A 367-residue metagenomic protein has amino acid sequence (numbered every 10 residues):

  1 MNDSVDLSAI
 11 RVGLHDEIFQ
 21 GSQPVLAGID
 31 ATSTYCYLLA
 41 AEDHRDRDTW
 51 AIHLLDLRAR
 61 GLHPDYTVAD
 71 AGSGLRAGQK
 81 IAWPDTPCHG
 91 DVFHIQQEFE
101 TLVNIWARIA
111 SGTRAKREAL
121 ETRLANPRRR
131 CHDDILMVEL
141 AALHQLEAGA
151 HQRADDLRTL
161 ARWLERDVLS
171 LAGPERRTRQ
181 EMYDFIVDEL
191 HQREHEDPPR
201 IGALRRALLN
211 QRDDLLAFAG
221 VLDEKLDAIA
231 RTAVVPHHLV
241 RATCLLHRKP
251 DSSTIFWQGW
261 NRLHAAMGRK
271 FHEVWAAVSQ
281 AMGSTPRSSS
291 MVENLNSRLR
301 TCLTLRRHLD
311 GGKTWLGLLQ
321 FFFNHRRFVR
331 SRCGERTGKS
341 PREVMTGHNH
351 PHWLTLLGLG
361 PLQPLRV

Functional and structural regions predicted by a protein language model:
M1-D85, V92, L102-G112, R130-A141 (+2 more regions): RNase H-like nuclease fold core
T86-V103, H272-S288: RNase H-like polynucleotidyl transferase catalytic core
W106-L124: A polyampholytic, Gly/Pro-enriched intrinsically disordered region
K116, L120, P127-H264, A276-Q280 (+1 more regions): Catalytic-core elements of nucleic-acid end-processing and repair enzymes
D155-R158, R162, R166, S170 (+7 more regions): C-terminal domain-tail junction helix/linker
S284-L309: Short amphipathic alpha-helical "interface-anchor" segments enriched in bulky aromatics
